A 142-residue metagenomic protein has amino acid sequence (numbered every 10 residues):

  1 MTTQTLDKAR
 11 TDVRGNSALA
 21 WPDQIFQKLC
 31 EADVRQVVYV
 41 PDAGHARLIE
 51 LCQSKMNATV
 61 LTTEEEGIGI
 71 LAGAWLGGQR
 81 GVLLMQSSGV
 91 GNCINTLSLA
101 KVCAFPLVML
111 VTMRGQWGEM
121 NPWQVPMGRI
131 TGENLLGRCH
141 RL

Functional and structural regions predicted by a protein language model:
T2-L142: Thiamine diphosphate
